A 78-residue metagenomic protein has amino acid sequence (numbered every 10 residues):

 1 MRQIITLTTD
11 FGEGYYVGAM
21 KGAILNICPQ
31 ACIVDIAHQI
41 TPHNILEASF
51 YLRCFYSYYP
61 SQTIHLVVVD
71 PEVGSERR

Functional and structural regions predicted by a protein language model:
Q3-I4, I27-V34, Q39-F50, Y58-R78: Active-site histidine-anchored catalytic micro-motif
I4-A19: N-terminal basic/disordered segments at the start of proteins
K21-N26: Short, solvent-exposed amphipathic alpha-helical segments in soluble enzyme and RNA/protein-processing domains
